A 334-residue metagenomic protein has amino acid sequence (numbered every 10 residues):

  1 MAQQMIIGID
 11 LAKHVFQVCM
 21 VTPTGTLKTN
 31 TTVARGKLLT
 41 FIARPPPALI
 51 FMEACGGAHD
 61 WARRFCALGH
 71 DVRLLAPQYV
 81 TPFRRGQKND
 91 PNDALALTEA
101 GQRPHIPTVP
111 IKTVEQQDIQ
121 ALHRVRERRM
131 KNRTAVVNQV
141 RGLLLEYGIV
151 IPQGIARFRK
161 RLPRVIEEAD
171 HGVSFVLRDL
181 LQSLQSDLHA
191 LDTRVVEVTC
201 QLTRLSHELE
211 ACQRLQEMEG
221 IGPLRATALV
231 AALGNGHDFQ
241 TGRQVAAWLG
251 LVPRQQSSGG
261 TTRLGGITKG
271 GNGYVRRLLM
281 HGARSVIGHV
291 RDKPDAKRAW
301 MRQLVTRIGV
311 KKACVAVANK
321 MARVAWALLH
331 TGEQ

Functional and structural regions predicted by a protein language model:
M1-Q4, V196-I221, A228-N235: Extended, structured, electrostatic nucleic-acid-contact surfaces
Q3-V21, L97, R129: Gly/Thr-rich phosphate-binding beta-strand-loop-beta motif of the actin/hexokinase/Hsp70
T22-A48: Nucleic-acid-processing active sites and adjacent nucleic-acid-binding tracks, predominantly divalent metal-dependent
R44-P82: Conserved DEDDh/DEDDy metal-dependent 3′-5′ exonuclease domain
R73-R124, R128, L162-I166, G259-G270 (+1 more regions): Short alpha-helix plus adjacent loop in nuclease-associated cores
H123-R214: Glycine-rich, often acidic, oxyanion-interacting loops/wings at catalytic, nucleic-acid, or phospho-protein interfaces
R214-P223, A228-V310: Phosphate-backbone recognition surface of nucleic-acid-processing proteins
V305-Q334: Basic, amphipathic alpha-helical segments enriched in Lys/Arg and hydrophobic/aromatic residues
